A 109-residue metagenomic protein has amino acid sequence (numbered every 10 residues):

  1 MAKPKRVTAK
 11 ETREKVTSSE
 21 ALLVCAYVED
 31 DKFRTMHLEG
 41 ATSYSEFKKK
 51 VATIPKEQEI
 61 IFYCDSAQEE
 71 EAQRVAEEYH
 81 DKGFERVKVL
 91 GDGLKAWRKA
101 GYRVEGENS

Functional and structural regions predicted by a protein language model:
A2-T17, A21-L22, E29-F62, S66-S109: Rhodanese-like catalytic fold shared by cysteine-dependent sulfurtransferases and DSP/PTP-type phosphatases
